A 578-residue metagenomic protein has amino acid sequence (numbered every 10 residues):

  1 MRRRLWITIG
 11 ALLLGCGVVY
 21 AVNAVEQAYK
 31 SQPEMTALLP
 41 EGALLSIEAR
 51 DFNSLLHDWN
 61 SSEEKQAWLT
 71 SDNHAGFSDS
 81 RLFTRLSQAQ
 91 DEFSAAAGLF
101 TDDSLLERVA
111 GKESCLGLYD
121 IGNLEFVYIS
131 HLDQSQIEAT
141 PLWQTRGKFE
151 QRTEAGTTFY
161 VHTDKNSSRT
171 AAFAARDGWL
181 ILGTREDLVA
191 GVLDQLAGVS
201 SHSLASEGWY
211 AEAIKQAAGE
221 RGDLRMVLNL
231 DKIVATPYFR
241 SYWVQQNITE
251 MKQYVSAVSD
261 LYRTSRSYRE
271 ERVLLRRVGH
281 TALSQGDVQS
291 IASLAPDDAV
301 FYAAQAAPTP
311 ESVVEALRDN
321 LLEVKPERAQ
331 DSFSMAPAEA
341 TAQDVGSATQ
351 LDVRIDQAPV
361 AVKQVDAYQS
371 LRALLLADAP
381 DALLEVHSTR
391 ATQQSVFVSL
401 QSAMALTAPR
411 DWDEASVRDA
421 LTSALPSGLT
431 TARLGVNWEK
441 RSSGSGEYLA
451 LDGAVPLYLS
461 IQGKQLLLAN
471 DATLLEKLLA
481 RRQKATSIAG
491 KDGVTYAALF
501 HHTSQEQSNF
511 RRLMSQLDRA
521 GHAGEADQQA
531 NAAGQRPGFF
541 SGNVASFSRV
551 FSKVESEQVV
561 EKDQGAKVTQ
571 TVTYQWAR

Functional and structural regions predicted by a protein language model:
R2-V161, W209-Y254, S267-F397, S416-G435: Structural boundary/hinge residues at secondary-structure and domain interfaces
L55, V189-A190, P310-S312, W412 (+1 more regions): Flexible loop/turn segments at secondary-structure boundaries
A67-R108, K148-S265, S332-M335, V365 (+1 more regions): An internal, short helix-loop-strand segment that often contains or flanks glycine-aspartate motifs
L124-L132, S402-D411: Second-shell loop/turn segments in exported
H131-I137, T184-V189, P409-W412, D471-L474: Helix N-cap motif at beta-to-alpha junctions
L193-L196, V273-L275, S284-Q289, A316-R318 (+4 more regions): Composition- and surface-driven signal marking solvent-exposed, interaction-prone regions in large proteins
V258, R269, D298-V300, S399-Q401 (+3 more regions): Active-site lining segments that contact anionic ligands and/or coordinate catalytic metals
S552-R578: C-terminal regions of mature proteins
